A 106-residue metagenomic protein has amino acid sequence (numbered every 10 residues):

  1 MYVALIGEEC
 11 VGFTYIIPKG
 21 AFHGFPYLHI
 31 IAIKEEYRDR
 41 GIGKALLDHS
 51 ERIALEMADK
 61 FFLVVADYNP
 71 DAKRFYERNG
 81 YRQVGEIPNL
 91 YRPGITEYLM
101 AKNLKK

Functional and structural regions predicted by a protein language model:
M1-E36, L47-H49, I53, N89: Acetyl-CoA-dependent GNAT
R38, L63-K73, N89-I95: Conserved beta-strand-loop-alpha-helix junction that forms the acyl-donor binding cleft
G41: Glycine-rich phosphate-binding loop
K44: Residues forming the Rossmann-fold NAD(P)(H) cofactor-binding site
L47, A54-A66: Conserved GNAT acetyl-CoA-binding A-motif
Y76-E77, Y81: Conserved active-site tyrosine of GNAT-family acetyltransferases
P93-K106: Terminal substrate-recognition subdomain of acyl/acetyltransferases
